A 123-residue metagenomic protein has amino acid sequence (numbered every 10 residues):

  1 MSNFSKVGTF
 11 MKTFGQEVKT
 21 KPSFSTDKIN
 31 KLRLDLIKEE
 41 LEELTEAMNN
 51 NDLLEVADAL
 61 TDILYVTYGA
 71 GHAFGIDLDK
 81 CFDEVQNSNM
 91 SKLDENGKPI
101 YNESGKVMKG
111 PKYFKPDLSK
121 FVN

Functional and structural regions predicted by a protein language model:
M1-L60, L64-N123: Flexible "arm" and connector segments at domain edges
